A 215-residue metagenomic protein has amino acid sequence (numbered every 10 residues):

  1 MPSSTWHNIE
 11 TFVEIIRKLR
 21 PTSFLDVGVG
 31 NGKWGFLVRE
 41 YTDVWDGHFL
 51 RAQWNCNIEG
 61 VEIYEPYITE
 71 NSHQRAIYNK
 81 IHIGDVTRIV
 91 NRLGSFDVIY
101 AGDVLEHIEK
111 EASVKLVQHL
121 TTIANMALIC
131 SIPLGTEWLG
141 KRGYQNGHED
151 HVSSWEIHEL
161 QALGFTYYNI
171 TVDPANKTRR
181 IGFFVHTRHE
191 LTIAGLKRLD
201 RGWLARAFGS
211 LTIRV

Functional and structural regions predicted by a protein language model:
M1-R17: Class I SAM-dependent methyltransferase Rossmann-like catalytic core, especially the SAM/SAH-binding loop
P2-H7, K33, L37, V86-N91 (+1 more regions): S-adenosyl-L-methionine-dependent methyltransferase catalytic module, highlighting the catalytic core
V13, L19-E137: Conserved SAM-binding loop
